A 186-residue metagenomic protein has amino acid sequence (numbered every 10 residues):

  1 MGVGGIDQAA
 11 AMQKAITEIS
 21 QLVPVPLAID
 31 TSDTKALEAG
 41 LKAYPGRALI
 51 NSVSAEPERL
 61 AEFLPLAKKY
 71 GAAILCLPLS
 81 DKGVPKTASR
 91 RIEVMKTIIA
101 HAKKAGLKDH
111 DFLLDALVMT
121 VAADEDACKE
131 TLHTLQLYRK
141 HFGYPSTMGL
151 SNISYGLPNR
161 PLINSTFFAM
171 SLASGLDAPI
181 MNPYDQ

Functional and structural regions predicted by a protein language model:
M1, A15, I19-S20, P45 (+1 more regions): Gly-rich Lys/Arg/Thr-decorated short loops/hinges at beta-loop-alpha junctions or inter-strand turns that position
M1-G4, P24-D33, A48-E58, D126: Catalytic beta/alpha-barrel core
M1-V25, A116-C128: Glycine-rich, proline-tolerant flexible connector loops at the mouths of alpha/beta enzymes
L22-A28, P45-I50, H141-Y155: Short beta-strand/loop segments at the ligand-binding rim of alpha/beta enzyme cores
A28-A36, V53-P57, M148-Y155, P161-L162: Glycine-rich beta-to-alpha transition loops that act as phosphate-gripper elements at the mouths of alpha/beta enzyme
G46-C76: Active-site-proximal beta-alpha core segment in soluble small-molecule metabolic enzymes
A61, K69-Q186: Catalytic alpha/beta core domains of metabolic enzymes, predominantly
